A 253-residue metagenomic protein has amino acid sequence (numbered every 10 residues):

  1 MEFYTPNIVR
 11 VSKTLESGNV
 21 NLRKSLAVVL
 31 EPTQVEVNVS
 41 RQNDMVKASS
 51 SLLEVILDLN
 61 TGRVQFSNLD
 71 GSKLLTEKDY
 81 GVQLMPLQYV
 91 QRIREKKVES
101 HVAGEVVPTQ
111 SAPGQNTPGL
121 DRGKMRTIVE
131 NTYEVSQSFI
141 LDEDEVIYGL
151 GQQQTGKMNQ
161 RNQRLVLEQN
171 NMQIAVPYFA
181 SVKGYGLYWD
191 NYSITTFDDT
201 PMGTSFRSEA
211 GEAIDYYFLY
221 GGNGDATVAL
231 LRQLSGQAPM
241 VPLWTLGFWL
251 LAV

Functional and structural regions predicted by a protein language model:
E2-V46, L84-L87: A low-complexity, Ser/Thr/Gly/Pro-enriched, surface-exposed linker/loop concept that marks segments flanking
R41-V253: Catalytic and substrate-binding clefts that recognize carbohydrates or anionic sugar/phosphate headgroups
